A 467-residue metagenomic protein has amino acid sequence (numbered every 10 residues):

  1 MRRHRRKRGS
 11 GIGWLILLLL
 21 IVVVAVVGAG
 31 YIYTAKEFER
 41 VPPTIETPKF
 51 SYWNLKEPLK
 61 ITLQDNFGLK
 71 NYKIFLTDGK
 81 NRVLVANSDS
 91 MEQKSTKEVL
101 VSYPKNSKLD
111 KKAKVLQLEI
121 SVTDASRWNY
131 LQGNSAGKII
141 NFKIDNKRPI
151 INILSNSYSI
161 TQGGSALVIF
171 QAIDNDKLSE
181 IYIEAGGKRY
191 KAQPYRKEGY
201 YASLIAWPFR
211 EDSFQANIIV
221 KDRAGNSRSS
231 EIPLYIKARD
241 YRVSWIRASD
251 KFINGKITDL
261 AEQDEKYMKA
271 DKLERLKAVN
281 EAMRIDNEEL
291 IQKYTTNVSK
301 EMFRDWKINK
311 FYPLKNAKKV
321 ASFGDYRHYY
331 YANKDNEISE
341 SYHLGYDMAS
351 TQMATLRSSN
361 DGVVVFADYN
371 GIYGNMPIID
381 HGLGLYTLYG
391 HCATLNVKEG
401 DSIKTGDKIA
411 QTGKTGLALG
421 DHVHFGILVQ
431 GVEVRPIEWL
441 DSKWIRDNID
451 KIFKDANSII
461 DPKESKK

Functional and structural regions predicted by a protein language model:
M1-I12: N-terminal Lys/Arg-rich, disordered targeting/topogenic segments
V26-I45, Q132-I150: Proline/serine/threonine-rich low-complexity linkers at boundaries of modular beta-sandwich domains
E46-Y52, S155-T161: Short beta-strand segments of immunoglobulin-like
E57-D65, N156, G164-I173: Short edge beta-strand/loop segments characteristic of extracellular beta-sandwich folds
N106-V115, A206-S213: Surface-exposed, short loops/turns at beta-strand junctions within beta-sandwich domains
T123-L131, K221-G225: Short, solvent-exposed loop/turn segments at the edges of extracellular beta-sandwich modules
S165-L167, L178-D325, Y330: Non-catalytic extracellular/periplasmic "stalk" and linker regions immediately N-terminal to catalytic or recognition
K310-D461: Catalytic cores of peptidoglycan-degrading enzymes
